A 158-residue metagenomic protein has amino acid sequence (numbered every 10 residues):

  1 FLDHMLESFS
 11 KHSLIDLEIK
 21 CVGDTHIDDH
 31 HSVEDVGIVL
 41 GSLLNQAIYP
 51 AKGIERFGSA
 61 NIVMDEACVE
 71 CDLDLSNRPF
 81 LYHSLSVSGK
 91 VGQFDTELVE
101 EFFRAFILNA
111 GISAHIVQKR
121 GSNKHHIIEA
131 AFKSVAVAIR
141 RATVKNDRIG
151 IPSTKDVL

Functional and structural regions predicted by a protein language model:
F1-L158: N-terminal intrinsically disordered, cationic/polar leader segments that include organellar targeting peptides
